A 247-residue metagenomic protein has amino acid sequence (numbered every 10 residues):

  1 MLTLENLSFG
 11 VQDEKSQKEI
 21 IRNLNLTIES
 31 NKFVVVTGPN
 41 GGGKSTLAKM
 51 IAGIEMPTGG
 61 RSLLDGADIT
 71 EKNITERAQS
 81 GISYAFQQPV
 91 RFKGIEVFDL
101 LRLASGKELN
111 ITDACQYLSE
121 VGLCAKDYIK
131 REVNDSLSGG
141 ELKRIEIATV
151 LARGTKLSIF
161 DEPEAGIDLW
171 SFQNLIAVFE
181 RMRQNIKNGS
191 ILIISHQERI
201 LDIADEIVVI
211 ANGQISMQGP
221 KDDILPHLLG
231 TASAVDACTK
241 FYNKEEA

Functional and structural regions predicted by a protein language model:
L2, E19-N23: Conserved structural motif at the start of ABC-family nucleotide-binding domains
T37-P39: The feature captures the beta-strand-to-loop junction immediately N-terminal to the Walker
A52: Helix-to-loop junction immediately C-terminal to a conserved catalytic motif
G60-D68, D113: Conserved ABC transporter NBD signature motif
D68-S83: ABC ATPase NBD coupling module
Q88, G94-N110: Q-loop/switch helix immediately C-terminal to the Walker
I159-P163, W170: Walker B catalytic motif
